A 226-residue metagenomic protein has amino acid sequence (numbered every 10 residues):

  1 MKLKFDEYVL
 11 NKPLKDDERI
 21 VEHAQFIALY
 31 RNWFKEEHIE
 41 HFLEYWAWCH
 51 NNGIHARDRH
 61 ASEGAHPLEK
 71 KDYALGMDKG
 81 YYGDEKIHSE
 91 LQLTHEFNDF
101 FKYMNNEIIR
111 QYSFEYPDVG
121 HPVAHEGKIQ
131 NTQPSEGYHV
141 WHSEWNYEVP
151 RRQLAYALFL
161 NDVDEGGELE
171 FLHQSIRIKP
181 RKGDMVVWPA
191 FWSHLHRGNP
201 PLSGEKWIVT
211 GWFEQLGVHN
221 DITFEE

Functional and structural regions predicted by a protein language model:
K2-Y116: Non-heme Fe(II)/2-oxoglutarate
N32, K128-N131, L158: Conserved, well-structured core segments
F34, W46, L160, F213-Q215: Short beta-strand segments enriched in hydrophobic/aromatic residues within well-folded beta-rich domains
W48, P134, F159-V163, F191-W192: Glycine-rich, acidic and aromatic/proline-enriched surface loops and short helix-turn segments that act as binding
D118-Q133: Acidic, glycine-rich loop-and-strand cores that form catalytic or ligand-binding grooves in diverse globular domains
I129-V149: Conserved short histidine dyad/triad with adjacent acidic residue
V140, E148-R152, V163-E226: Catalytic core of Fe(II)/2-oxoglutarate
